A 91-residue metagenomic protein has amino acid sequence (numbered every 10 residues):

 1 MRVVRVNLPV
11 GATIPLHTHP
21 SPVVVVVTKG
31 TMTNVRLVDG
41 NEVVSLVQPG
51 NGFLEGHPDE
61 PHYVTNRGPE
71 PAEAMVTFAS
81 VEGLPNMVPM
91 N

Functional and structural regions predicted by a protein language model:
M1-P15, T77: A short glycine-rich, His/Asp/Glu-containing loop-to-beta-strand
L8-V10, D39-D59: Short acidic-glycine-tyrosine-enriched beta hairpin
P15, V25, L54-E55: Hydrophobic beta-strand signal
L16, N34-V35, P61-G68: Short beta-strand His + acidic residue motifs that chelate non-heme Fe in jelly-roll/DSBH and cupin folds
T18, V26, L46, R67-P71: Extracellular/periplasmic catalytic domains that process cell-envelope and extracellular macromolecules
P20-G40, P49: Glycine- and acidic-residue-biased ligand/ion/polar-headgroup-sensing regions
T65-N91: Double-stranded beta-helix
